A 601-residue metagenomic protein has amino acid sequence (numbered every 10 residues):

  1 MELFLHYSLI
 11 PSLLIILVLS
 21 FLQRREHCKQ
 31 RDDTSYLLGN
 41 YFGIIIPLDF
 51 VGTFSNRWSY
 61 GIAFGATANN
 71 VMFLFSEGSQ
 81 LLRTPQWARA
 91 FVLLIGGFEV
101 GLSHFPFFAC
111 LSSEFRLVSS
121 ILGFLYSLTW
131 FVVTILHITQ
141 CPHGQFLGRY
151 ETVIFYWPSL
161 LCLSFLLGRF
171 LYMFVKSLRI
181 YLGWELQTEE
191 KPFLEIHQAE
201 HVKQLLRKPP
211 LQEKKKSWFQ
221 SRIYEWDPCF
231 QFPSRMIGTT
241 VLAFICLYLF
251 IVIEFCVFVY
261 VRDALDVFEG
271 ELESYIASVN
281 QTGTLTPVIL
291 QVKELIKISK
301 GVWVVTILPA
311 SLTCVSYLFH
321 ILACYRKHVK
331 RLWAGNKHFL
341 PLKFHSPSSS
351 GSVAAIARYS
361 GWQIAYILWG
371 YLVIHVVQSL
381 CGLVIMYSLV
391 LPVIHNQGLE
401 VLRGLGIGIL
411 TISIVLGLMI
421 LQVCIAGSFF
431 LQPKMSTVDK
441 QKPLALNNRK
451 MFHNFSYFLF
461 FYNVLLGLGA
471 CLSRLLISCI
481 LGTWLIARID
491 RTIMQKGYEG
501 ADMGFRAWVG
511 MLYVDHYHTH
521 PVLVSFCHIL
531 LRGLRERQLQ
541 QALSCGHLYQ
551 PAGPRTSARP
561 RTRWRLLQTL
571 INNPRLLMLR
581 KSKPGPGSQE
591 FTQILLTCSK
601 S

Functional and structural regions predicted by a protein language model:
M1-G467, L472-S601: Solvent-exposed, extramembrane regions of membrane proteins
